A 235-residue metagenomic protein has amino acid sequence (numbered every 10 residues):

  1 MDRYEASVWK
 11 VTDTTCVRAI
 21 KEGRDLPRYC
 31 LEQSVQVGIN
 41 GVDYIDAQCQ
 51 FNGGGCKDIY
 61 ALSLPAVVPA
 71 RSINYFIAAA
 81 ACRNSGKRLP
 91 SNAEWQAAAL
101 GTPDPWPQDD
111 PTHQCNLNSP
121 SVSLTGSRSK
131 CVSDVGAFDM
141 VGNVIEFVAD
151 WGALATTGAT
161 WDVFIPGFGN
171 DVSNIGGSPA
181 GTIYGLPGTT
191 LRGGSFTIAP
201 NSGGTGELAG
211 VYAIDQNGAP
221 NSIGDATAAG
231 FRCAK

Functional and structural regions predicted by a protein language model:
M1-P105, D109, Q114-F138: Short aromatic-cysteine micro-motif
A6-S7, D150, A234: Activation segment
V11-T12, A149-D162: Cytochrome P450 core scaffold surrounding the K-helix E-X-X-R motif and the conserved "meander" helix-loop region
V68-Y75, C131, F168-K235: Disulfide-stabilized, aromatic/cysteine-rich ligand-recognition loop
I145-E146: Generic structural signal for well-ordered beta-strand positions
G158-V172: Short, compositionally biased
